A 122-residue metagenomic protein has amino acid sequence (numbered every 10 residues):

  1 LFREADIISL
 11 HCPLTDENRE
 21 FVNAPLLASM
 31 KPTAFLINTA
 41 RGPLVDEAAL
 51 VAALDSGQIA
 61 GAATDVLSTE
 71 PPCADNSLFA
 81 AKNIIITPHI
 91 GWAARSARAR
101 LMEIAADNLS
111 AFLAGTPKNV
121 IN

Functional and structural regions predicted by a protein language model:
L1-S77: Rossmann-like adenosine-cofactor binding region
F21, S68-N122: C-terminal helix-to-coil terminal segments
